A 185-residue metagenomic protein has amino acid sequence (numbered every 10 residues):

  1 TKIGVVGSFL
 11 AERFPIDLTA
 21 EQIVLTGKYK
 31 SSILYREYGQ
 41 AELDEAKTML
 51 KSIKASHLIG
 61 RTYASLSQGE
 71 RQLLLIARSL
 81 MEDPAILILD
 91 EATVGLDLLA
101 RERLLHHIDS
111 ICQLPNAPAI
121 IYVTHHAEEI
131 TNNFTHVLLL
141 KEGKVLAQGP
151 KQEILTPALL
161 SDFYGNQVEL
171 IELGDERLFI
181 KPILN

Functional and structural regions predicted by a protein language model:
L25, Q40-L58: Conserved ABC ATPase "signature" region
T62-L66, E70: Conserved ABC ATPase signature
L87-E91: Catalytic Walker B motif of ABC-type/P-loop ATPase nucleotide-binding domains
L98-A100: Helix N-cap at the start of a conserved alpha-helix in ABC-type nucleotide-binding domains
T124-H125: H-loop/switch region of ABC-family ATPase nucleotide-binding domains
V137-P150: H-loop (His-switch) and adjacent beta-strand-loop-beta switch element of ABC-type ATPase nucleotide-binding domains
F163-N185: ABC ATPase nucleotide-binding domains
